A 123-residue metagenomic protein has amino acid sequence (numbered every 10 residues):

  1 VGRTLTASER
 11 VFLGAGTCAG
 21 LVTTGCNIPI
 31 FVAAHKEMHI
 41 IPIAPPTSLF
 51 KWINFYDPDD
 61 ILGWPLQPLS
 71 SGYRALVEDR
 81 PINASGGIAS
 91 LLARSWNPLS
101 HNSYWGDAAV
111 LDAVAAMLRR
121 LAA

Functional and structural regions predicted by a protein language model:
G2-A123: Lipid deacylating catalytic domains
